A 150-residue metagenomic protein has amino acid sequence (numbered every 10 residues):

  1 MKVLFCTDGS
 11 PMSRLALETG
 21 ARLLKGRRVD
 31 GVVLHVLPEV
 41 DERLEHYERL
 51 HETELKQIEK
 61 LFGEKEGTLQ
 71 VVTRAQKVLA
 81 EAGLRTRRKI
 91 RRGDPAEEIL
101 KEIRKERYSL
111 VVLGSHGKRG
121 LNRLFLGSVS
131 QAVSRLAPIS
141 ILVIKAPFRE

Functional and structural regions predicted by a protein language model:
M1-L55, A80-L84: Small/aliphatic-rich secondary-structure junction motif
V32, R87, L142: Conserved beta-strand positions in the Rossmann-like core of class I SAM-dependent methyltransferases
H35, G114-H116, A146: Short secondary-structure boundary segments
E48-E52, K105-R107, V129-S130: Short, hinge-like loop/turn segments at secondary-structure boundaries
T53-Q70: A short acidic, glycine-rich active-site loop that binds or catalyzes chemistry on phosphate/adenosine moieties
R74-V111, F148-E150: Structural beta-alpha unit
L110-A132, E150: Glycine-rich, Arg-bearing micro-motifs that act as flexible, cationic patches
I139-E150: Short, flexible loop segments at boundaries between secondary-structure elements
